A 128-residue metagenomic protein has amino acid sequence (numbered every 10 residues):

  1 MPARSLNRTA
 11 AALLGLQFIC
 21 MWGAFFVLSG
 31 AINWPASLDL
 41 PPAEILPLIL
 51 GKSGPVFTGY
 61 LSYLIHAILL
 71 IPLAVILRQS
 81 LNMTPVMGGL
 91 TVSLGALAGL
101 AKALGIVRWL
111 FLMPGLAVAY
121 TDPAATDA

Functional and structural regions predicted by a protein language model:
M1-A128: Hydrophobic, aromatic-enriched alpha-helical segments typical of multi-pass transmembrane helices
